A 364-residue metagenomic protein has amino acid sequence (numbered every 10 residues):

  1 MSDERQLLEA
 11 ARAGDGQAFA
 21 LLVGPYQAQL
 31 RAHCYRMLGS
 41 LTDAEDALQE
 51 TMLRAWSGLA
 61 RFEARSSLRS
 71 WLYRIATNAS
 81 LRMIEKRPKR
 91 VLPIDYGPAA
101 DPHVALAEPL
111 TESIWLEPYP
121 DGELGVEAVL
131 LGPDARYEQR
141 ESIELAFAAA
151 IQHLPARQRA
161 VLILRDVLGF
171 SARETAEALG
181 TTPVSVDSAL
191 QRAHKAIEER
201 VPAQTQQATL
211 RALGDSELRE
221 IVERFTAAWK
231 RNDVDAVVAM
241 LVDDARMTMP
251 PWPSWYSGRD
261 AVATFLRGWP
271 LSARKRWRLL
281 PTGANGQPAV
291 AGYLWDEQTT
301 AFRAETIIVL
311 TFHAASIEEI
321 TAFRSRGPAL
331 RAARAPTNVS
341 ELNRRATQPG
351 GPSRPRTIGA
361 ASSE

Functional and structural regions predicted by a protein language model:
S2, D101-L145, T209-S216: Acidic, proline/glycine-rich intrinsically disordered inter-domain spacer in sigma factors
L7, R31, L41-G58, Y73 (+1 more regions): Conserved RNAP core-binding helix
E9-A32, T42, W56: A short, charge-rich alpha-helical start-of-domain segment used by transcription regulators
A11, A150, R165-D166: Short helix-to-turn junction characteristic of helix-turn-helix DNA-binding domains, especially the helix
R12-A13, M37-L41, E50-L68, R82-V91 (+2 more regions): Sigma70-family region 2
V23, Y35, R165-V167: Short amphipathic helical patch at the helix-1/turn junction of helix-turn-helix
A28, T42, L53, L131-D134 (+5 more regions): C-terminal and inter-domain tail/linker signature
A60-E63, T77-D95, P102-P109, E199: Arg/Lys-rich amphipathic alpha helix in sigma70-family domain 2
